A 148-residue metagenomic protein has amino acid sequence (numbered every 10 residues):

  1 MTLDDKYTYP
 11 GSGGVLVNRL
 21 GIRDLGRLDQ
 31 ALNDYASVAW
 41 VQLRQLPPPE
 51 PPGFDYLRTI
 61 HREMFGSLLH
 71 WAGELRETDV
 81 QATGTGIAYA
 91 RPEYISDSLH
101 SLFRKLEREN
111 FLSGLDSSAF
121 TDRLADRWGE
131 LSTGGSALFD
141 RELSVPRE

Functional and structural regions predicted by a protein language model:
M1-E148: FIC/Doc superfamily catalytic core
